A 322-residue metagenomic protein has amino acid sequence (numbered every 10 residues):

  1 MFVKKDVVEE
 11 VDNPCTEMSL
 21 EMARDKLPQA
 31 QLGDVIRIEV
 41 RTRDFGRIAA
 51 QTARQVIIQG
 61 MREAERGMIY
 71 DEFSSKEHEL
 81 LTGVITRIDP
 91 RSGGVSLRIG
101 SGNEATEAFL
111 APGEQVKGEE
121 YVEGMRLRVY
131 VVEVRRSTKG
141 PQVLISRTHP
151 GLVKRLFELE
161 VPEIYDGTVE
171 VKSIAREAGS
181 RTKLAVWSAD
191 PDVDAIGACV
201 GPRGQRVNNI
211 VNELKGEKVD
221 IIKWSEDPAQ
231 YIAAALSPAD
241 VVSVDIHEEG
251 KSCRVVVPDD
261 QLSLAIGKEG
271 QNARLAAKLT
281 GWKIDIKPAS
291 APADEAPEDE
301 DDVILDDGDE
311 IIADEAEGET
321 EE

Functional and structural regions predicted by a protein language model:
M1-E322: RNA-contacting regions in translation and RNA-metabolism proteins, encompassing KH/S1 modules where present
